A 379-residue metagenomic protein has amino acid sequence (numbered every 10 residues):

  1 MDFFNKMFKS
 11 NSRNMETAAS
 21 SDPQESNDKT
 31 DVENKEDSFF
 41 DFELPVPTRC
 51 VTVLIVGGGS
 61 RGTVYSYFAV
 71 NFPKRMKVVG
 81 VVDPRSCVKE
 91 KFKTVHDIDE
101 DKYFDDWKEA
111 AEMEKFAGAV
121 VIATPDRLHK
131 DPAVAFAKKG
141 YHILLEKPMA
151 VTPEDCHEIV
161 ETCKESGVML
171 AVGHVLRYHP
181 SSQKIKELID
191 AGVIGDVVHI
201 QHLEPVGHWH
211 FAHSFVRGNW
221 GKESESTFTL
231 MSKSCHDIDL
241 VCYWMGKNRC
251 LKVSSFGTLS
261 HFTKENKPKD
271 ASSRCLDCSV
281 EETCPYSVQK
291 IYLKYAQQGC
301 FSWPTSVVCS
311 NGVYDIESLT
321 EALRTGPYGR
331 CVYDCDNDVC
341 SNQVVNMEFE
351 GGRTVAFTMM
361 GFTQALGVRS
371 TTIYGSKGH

Functional and structural regions predicted by a protein language model:
D2-A18, D22-I98: N-terminal Rossmann-like dinucleotide-binding module
G80, A119, H199: Short, Asp-centered acidic motifs that coordinate Mg2+ and/or phosphate in catalytic or ligand-binding sites
I98-T162: Beta-loop-alpha module in the N-terminal Rossmann-like domain of NAD(P)-dependent dehydrogenases, especially those
E158-V175, G195-H199: Rossmann-fold dehydrogenase core element
L176-R330: Predominantly a Rossmann-like dinucleotide-binding segment in NAD(P)-dependent oxidoreductases
T325-H379: Glycine-enriched catalytic-core subsegment of oxygenase/oxidase enzymes
